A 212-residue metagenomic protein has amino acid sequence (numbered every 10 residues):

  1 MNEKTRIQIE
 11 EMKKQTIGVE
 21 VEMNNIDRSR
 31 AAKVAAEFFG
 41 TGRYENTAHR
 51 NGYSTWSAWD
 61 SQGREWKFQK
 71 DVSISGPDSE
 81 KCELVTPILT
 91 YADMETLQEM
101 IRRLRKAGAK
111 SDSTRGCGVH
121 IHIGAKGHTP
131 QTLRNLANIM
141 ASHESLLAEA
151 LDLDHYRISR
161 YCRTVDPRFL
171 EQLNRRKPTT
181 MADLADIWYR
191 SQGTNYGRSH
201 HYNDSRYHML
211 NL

Functional and structural regions predicted by a protein language model:
M1-S113, K126-L212: C-terminal accessory/tail domains of diverse enzymes
R115-V119: Short, conserved phosphate-binding/catalytic loop or strand-edge motifs used in phosphoryl-/nucleotidyl-transfer
I121-I123: Active-site beta-strand/loop microenvironment that shapes enzyme catalytic pockets
